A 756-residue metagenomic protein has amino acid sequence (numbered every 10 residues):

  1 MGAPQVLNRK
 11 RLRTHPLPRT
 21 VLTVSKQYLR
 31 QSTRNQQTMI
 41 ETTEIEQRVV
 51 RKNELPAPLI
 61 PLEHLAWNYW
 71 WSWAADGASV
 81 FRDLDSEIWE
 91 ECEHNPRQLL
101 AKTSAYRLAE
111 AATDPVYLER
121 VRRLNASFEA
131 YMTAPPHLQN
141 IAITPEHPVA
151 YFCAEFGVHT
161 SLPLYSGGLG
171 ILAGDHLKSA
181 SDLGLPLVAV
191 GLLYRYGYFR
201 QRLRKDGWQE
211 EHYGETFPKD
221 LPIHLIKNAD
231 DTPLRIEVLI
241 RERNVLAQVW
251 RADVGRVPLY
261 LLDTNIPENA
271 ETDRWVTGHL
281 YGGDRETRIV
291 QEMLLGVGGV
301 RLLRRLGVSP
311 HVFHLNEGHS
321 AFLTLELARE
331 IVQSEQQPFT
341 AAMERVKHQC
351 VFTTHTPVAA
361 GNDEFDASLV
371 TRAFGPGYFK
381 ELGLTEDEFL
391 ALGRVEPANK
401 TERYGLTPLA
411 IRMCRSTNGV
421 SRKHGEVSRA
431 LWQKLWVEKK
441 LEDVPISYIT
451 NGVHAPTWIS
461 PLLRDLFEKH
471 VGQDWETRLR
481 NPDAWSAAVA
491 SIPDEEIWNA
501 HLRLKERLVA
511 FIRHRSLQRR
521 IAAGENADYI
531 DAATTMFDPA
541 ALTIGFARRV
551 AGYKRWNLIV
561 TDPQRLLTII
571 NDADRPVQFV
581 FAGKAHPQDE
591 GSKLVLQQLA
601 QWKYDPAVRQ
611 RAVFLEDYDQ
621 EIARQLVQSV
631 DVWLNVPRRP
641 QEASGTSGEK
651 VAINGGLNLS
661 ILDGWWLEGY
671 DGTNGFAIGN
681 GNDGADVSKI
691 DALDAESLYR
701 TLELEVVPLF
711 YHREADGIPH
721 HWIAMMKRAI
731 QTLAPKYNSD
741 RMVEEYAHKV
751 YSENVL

Functional and structural regions predicted by a protein language model:
M1-N35: Intrinsic disorder/low-complexity segments
N35-L756: Catalytic cores of carbohydrate-active enzymes across secretory and cytosolic contexts
